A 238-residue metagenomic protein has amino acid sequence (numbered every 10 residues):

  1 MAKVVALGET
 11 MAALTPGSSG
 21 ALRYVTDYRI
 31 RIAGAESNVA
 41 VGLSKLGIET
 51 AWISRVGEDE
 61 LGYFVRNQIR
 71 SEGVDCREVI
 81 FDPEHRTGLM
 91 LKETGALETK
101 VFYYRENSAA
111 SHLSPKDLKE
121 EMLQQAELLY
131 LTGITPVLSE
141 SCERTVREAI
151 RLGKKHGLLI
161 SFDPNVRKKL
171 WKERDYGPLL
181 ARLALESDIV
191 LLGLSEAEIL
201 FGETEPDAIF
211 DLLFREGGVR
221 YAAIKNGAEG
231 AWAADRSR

Functional and structural regions predicted by a protein language model:
M1-D75: Glycine-rich phosphate/adenosyl-contacting loop at the front of the ribokinase-like
V5-L7, L128-Y130, S161, L191 (+1 more regions): Structural motif
S44, R70, R147, R151-K155 (+1 more regions): Anion (oxyanion) recognition and catalysis
E49-G133: Conserved N-terminal subdomain of the carbohydrate kinase-like
E106, I134, N165-R167, S195 (+1 more regions): Active-site beta-loop-alpha junctions enriched in small/polar residues
H156, L170-R238: Conserved phosphate/ATP/ADP-binding segment of small-molecule kinases
G157-P164: Short beta-strand/loop segments at the ligand-binding rim of alpha/beta enzyme cores
